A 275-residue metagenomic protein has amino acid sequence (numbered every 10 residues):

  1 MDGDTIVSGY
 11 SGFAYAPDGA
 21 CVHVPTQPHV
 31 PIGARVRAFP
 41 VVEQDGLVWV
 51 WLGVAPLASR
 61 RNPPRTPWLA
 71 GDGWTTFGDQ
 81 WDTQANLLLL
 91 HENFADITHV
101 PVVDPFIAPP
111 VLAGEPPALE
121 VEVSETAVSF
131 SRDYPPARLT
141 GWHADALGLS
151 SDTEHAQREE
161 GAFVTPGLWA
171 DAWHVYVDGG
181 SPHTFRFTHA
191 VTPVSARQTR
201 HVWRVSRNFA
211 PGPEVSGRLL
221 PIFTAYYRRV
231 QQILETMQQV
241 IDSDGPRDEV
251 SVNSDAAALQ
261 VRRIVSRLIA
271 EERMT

Functional and structural regions predicted by a protein language model:
M1-T75: Rieske [2Fe-2S] iron-sulfur-binding domain
R60-T275: C-terminal catalytic domain of Rieske-type non-heme iron oxygenases
